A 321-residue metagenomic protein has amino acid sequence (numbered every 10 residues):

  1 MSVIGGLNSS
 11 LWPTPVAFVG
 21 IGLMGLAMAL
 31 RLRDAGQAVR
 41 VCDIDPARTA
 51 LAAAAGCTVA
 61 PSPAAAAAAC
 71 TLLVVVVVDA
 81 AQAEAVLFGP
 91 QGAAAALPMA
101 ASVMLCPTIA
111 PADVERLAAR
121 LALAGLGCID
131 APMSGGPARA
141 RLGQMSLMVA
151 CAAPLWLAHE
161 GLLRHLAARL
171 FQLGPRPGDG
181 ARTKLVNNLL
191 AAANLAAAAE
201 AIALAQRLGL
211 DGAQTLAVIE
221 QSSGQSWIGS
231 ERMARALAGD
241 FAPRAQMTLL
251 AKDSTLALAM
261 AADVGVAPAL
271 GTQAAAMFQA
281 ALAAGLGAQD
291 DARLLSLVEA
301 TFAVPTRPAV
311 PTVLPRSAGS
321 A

Functional and structural regions predicted by a protein language model:
S2-V76, A101, A140, R169: NAD(P)+-binding Rossmann beta1-loop-alpha1 motif at the extreme N-terminus of oxidoreductases
V39, V59, G127-I129, L170 (+2 more regions): Hydrophobic beta-strand scaffold residues
P63-C128: Rossmann-fold NAD(P) dinucleotide-binding segment
T108-L189: Rossmann-fold dinucleotide-binding core
P177-T301: Helical "substrate-binding/catalytic lid" subdomain of Rossmann-like NAD(P)-dependent dehydrogenases/reductases
Q289-A321: Short, basic/aromatic-enriched C-terminal tail that caps enzymatic domains
